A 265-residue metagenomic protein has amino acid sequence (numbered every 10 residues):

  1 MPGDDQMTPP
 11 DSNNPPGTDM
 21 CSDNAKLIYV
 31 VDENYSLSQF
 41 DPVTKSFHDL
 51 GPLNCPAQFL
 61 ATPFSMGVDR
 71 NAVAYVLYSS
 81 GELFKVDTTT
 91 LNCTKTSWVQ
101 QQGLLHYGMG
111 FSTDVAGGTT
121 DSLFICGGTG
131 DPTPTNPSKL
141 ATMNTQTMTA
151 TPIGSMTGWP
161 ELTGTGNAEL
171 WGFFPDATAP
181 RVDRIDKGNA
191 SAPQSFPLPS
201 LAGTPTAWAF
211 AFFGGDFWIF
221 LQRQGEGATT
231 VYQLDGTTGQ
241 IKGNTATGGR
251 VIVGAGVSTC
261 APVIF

Functional and structural regions predicted by a protein language model:
M1-C21: Ser/Thr-rich, Pro/Gly/Ala-heavy low-complexity intrinsically disordered linkers and tails of secreted extracellular
G17-F47: An edge-strand/N-cap motif at the start of beta-rich repeat modules
G17-M20, A57-D69, Q101-D114, S155-N167 (+2 more regions): Repeated scaffold domains used in trafficking and secretory/extracellular systems, primarily beta-propellers
L27-V31, S38, V73-L77, G117-C126 (+3 more regions): Conserved beta-propeller blade signature
D32-E33, S79, D114, C126-G130 (+3 more regions): Short loop/turn segments immediately following the C-termini of beta-strands
N34-Q39, G81-D87, D131-A141, T178-I185 (+1 more regions): Structural motif
P42-K45, D87-L91, M143-T147, D186-A190 (+1 more regions): Short loop/turn segments that connect beta-strands within beta-propeller blades
S46-A57, N92-V99, M148-G154, S191-L201 (+1 more regions): A short beta-strand motif characteristic of beta-propeller blades
